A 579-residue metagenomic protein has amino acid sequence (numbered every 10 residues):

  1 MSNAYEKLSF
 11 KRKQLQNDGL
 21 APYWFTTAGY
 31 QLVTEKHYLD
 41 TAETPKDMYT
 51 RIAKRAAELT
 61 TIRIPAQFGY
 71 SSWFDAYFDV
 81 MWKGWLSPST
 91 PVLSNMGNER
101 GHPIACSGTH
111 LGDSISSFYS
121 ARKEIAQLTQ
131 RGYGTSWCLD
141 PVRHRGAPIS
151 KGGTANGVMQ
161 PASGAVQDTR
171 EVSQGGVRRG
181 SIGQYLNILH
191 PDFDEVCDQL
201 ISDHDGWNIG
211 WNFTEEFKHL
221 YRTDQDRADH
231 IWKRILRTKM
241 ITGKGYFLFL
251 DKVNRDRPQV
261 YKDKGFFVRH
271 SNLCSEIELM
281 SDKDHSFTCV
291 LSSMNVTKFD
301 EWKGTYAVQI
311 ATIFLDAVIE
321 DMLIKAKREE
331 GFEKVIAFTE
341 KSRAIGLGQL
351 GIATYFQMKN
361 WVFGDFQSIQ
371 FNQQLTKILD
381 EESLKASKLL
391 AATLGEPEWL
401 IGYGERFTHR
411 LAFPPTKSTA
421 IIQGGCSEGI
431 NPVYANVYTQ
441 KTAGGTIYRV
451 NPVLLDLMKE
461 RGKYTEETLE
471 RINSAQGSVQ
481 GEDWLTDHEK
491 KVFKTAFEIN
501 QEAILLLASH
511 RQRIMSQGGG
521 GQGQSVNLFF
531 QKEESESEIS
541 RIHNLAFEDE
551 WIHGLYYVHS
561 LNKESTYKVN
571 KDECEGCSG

Functional and structural regions predicted by a protein language model:
S2-Y77, V142, K151-G153, G157-G164 (+3 more regions): Conserved, charged catalytic cores of large soluble enzymes
F25, T44, W73, M96-R100 (+13 more regions): Secondary-structure capping and boundary motifs in well-ordered enzyme cores
D40-T41, A53-I62, A66, D79-S150 (+8 more regions): Function-dense linear segments that define catalytic or interfacial modules in macromolecule-processing proteins
R63-G69, W73, T135-W137, G176-G183 (+6 more regions): Flexible, glycine/charged-enriched surface loops at secondary-structure junctions
V80, R122, I310-I336, E340 (+3 more regions): Internal maturation/activation junctions in enzymes
G97-N98, D140-R145, Q184-F193, F249-Y261 (+6 more regions): A glycine-rich phosphate-binding loop feature that marks nucleotide/adenosyl-phosphate handling sites
A155-A165, R170-G245, F314-I324, G445-S509: Conserved catalytic alpha/beta cores of large enzymes that bind or transform nucleotide phosphates and polynucleotides
V268-R269, L273-S281, I319-K325, L411-G579: Catalytic alpha/beta core of large soluble enzyme barrels
